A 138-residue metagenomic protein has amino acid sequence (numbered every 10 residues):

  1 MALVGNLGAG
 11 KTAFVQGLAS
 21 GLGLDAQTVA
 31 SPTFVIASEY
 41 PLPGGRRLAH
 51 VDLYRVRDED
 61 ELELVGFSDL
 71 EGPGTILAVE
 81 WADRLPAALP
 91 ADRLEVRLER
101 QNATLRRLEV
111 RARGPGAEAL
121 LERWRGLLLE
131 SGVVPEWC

Functional and structural regions predicted by a protein language model:
M1: Conserved beta-strand position immediately N-terminal to the Walker
V4-N6: P-loop (Walker A) phosphate-binding loop of NTP-binding proteins
K11: Conserved lysine of the Walker
L24, P32-T33, A37-W81: Conserved nucleotide-sensing/catalytic segment adjacent to the nucleotide-binding pocket in NTP-handling enzymes
Q27: Phosphate-handling active-site elements
R57, S68-C138: Short phosphate-coordinating micro-motif centered on Lys-Gly-acidic
